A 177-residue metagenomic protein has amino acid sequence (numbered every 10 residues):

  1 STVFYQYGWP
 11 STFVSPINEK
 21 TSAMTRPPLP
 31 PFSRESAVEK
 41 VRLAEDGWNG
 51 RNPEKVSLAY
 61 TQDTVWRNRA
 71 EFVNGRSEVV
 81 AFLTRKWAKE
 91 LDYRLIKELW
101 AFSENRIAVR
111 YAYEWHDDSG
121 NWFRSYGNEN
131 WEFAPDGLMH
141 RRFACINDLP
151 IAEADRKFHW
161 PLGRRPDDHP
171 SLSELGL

Functional and structural regions predicted by a protein language model:
T2-V3: Ser/Thr/Pro/Gly-rich low-complexity, intrinsically disordered segments
T12-F13, N18, V79, D167: Intrinsically disordered, low-complexity, compositionally biased regions/tails
V14, E19-Q62, L172-L177: Short, low-complexity N-terminal intrinsically disordered segments enriched in polar/charged residues
M24-F32, A81-L177: A beta-strand edge to alpha-helix "cap/lid" segment located at domain peripheries
S36-E39, P53-I107: A solvent-exposed, acidic/Ser-Thr-rich amphipathic alpha-helical stretch
